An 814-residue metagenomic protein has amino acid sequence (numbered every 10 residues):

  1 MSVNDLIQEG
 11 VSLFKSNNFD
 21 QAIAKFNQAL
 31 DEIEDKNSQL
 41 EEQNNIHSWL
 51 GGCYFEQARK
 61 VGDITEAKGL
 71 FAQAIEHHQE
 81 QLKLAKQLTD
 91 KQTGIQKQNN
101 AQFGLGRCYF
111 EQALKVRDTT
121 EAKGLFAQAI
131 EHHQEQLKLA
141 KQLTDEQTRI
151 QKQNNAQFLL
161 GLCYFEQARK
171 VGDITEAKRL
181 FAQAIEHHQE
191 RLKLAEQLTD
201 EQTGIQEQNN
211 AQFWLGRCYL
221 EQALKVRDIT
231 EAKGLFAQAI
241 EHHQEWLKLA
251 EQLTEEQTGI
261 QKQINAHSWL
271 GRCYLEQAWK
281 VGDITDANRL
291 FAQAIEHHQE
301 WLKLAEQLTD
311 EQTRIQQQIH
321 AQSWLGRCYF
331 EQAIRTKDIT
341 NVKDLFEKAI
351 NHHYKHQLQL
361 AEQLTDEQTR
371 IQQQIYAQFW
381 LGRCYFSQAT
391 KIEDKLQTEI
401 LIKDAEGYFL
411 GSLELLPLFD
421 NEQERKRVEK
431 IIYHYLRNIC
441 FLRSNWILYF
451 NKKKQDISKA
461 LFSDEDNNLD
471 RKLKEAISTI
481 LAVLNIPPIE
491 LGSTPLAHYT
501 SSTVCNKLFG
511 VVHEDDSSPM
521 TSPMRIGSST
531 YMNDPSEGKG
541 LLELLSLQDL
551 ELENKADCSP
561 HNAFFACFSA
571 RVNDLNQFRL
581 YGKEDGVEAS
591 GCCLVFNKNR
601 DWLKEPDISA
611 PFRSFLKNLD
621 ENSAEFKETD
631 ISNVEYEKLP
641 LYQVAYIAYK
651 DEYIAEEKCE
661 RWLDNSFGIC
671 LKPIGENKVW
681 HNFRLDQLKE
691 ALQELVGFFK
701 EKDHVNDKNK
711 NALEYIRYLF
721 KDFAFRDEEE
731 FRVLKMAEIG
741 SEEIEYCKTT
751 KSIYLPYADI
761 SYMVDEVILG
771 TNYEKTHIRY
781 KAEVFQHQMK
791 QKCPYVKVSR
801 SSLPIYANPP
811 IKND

Functional and structural regions predicted by a protein language model:
M1-D5, I319: Generic helix N-cap/helix-start motif at coil->alpha-helix transitions
N4-K25: Alpha-helical segment of the N-proximal tetratricopeptide repeat
A29-I46: Short, charge-rich amphipathic alpha-helical segments embedded in non-transmembrane helical bundles/solenoids
G52-E347, L358-Q374, Q378, T390: Thr-biased low-complexity repeat/linker tracts and other Thr-enriched repetitive architectures
H78, Y354, I400-D420: TPR/TPR-like (Sel1-like) alpha-helical repeat modules
I375-G411: Ankyrin-repeat and related helical/solenoid repeat scaffolds used for protein-protein interactions
F379, E399-I402, S412-E414, E422-Y449: Alpha-helical protein-protein interaction scaffolds
E414-P417, H434-D814: Partner-binding and oligomerization surfaces adjacent to conserved cores of proteins that assemble macromolecular
